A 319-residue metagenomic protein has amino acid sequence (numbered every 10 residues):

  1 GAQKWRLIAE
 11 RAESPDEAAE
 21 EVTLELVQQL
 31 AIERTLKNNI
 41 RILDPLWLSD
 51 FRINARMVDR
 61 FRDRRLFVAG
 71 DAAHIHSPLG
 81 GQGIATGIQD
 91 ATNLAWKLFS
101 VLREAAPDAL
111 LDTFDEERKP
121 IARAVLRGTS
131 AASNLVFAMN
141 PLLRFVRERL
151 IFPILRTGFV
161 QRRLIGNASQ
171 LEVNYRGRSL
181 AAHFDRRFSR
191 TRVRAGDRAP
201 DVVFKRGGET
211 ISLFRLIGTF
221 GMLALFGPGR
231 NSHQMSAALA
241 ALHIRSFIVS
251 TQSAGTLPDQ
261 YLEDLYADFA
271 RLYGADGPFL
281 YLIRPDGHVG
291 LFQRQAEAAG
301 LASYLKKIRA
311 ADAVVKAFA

Functional and structural regions predicted by a protein language model:
G1-W47: Conserved FAD/dinucleotide-binding core of flavoprotein oxidoreductases
R6-L7, V68, L282: Short beta-strand motif preference
S14, Q29, E33, S100-A319: Helical substrate-recognition/capping region of FAD-dependent monooxygenase/halogenase enzymes
A55, H74-A85, V125, L135-A138: Glycine-rich phosphate/pyrophosphate-binding beta-alpha loops
M57-R60: Replace "in large, NTP-powered and nucleic-acid-processing enzymes" with "in large, NTP-powered factors and other
R62-P78: Short FAD-binding loop at a beta-strand-to-alpha-helix junction that anchors the flavin cofactor in diverse
L79-A85, T92, L111, I121-A122: Catalytic cores of eukaryotic secretory-pathway lumenal/extracellular enzymes that build and remodel glycoconjugates
Q89-K97: Short amphipathic alpha-helical face segments that pack within enzyme cores and frequently flank/anchor catalytic
